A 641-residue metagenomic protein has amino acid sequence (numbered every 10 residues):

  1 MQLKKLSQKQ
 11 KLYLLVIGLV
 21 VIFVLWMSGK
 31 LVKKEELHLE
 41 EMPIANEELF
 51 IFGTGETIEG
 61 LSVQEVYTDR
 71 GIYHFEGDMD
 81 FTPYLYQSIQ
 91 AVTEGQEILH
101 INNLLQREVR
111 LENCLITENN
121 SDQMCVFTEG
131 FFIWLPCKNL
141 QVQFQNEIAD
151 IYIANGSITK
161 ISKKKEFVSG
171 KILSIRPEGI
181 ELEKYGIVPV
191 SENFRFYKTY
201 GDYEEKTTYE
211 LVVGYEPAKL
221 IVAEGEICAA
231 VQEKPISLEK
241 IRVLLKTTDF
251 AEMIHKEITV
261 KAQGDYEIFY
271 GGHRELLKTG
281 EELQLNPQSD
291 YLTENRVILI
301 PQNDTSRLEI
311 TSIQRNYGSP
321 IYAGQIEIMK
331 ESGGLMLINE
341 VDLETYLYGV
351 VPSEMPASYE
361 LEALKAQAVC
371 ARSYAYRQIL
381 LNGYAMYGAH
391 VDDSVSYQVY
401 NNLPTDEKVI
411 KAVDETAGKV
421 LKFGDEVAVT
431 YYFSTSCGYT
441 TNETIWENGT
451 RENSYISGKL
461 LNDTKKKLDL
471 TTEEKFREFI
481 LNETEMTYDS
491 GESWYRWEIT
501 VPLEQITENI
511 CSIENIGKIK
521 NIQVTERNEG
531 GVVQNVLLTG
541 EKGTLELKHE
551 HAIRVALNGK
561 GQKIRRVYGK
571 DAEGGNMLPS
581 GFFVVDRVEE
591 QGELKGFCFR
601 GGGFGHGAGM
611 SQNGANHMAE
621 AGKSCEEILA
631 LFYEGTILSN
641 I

Functional and structural regions predicted by a protein language model:
Q2-I641: Conserved, single-site charged/polar hotspot
